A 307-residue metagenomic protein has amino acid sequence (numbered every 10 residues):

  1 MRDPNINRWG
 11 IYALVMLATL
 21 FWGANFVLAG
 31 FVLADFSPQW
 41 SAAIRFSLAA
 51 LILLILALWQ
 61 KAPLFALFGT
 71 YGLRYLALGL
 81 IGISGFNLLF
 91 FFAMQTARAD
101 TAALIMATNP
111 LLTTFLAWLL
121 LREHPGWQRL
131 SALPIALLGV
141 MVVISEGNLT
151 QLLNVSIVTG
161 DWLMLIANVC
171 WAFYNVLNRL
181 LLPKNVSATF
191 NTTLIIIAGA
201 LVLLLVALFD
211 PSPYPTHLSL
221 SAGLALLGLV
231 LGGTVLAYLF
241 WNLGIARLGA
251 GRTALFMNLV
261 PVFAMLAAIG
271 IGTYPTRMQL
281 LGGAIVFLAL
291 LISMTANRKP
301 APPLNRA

Functional and structural regions predicted by a protein language model:
M1-M16, T108-V169, M278, A284-A307: Juxtamembrane helix-loop boundary signature in multi-pass membrane transporters
N7-Y12, D35-Q39, A43, L67-L73 (+3 more regions): Juxtamembrane helix-entry segments on the extracytoplasmic side of multipass membrane proteins
G10, D35-G85, L112, V169-L177 (+3 more regions): Transmembrane alpha-helices of multi-pass small-molecule transport proteins
A13, N25, L48-I52, I105-L119 (+4 more regions): Alpha-helical transmembrane segments of compact multi-pass small-molecule transporters, enriched in specific families
F21, N25-F26, L54-M106, V142 (+1 more regions): Specific transmembrane alpha-helical segments of multi-pass solute transporters/efflux pumps, especially DMT/EamA
L28-F31, D35, A49-F68, L138-N154 (+3 more regions): Membrane-interface helix-cap regions at the ends of transmembrane helices in multi-pass membrane proteins
A42-I44, I83, N87, T101-T108 (+2 more regions): Helix-helix packing/entry segments at the starts of transmembrane helices
L53, T113-F115, L119, T150-P211 (+2 more regions): Transmembrane alpha-helical segments that form core, pore/gating elements of small-molecule transporters/exporters
